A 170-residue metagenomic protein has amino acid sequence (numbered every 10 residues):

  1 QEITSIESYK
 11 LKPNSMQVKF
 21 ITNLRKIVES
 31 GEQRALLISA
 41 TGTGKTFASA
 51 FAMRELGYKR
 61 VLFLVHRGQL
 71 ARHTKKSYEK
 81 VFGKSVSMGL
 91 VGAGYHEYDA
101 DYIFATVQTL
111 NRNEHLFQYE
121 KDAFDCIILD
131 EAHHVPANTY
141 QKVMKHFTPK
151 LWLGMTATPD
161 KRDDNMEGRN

Functional and structural regions predicted by a protein language model:
Q1-T43, F47-R60, K76, K80 (+2 more regions): ATP-dependent helicase/translocase motor core
R34, K59-R60, S85-S87, D125-C126 (+1 more regions): Residues that mark the start of a beta-strand
G42, H66, A157: Conserved H-loop
Y58-V61, G68-G94: Conserved helix-turn-beta segment of the N-terminal RecA-like "Helicase ATP-binding" lobe in SF1/SF2 helicases
F63-L64, G154: Structural beta-sheet core signal
A71, L110-N113, L129-P136, K161-R162: Catalytic P-loop NTPase motifs of RecA-like helicase/translocase cores
A93-C126, A137-K142: Conserved helix/coil segment N-terminal to the catalytic DExD/H
D125, H133-N170: Post-DEXD/H (motif II) to motif III coupling segment of the RecA-like Helicase ATP-binding lobe
